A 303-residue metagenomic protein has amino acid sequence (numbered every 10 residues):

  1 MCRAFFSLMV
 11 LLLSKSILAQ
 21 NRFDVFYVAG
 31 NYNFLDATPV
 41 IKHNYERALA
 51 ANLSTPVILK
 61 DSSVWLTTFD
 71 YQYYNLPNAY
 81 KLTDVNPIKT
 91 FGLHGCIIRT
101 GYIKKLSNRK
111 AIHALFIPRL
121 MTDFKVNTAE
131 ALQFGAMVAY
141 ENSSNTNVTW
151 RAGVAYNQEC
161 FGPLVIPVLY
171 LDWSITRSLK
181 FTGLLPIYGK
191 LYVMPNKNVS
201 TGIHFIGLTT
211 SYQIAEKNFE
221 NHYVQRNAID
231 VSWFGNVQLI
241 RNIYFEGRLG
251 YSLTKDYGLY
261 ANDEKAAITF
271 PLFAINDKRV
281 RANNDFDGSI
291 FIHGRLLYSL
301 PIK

Functional and structural regions predicted by a protein language model:
Q20-P77, L297-K303: Short glycine/proline- and aromatic-enriched beta-strand/turn motifs that initiate or cap beta-hairpins
V25-F34, T67-Y73, A114-L120, A152-Y156 (+4 more regions): Transmembrane beta-barrel strands of outer-membrane/channel proteins
L35-I41, L82-I88, M121-V126, A155-N157 (+3 more regions): Extracellular loop and loop/strand-boundary signature of outer-membrane beta-barrel proteins
P39, L76-Y80, D123-N127, F161-L164 (+2 more regions): Outer-membrane beta-barrel proteins
H43-L49, T90-C96, T128-F134, P163-P167 (+4 more regions): Residues that define the transmembrane beta-barrel architecture of outer-membrane proteins
T55-V57, K104, N142, W173 (+6 more regions): Residue-level signature of outer-membrane beta-barrel architecture
K60-W65, N108-I112, T146-R151, S178-F181 (+3 more regions): Repeated loop/turn-to-beta-strand initiation elements of outer-membrane beta-barrel proteins
V168-D172, G235, D285-K303: Outer-membrane beta-barrel "beta-signal"
